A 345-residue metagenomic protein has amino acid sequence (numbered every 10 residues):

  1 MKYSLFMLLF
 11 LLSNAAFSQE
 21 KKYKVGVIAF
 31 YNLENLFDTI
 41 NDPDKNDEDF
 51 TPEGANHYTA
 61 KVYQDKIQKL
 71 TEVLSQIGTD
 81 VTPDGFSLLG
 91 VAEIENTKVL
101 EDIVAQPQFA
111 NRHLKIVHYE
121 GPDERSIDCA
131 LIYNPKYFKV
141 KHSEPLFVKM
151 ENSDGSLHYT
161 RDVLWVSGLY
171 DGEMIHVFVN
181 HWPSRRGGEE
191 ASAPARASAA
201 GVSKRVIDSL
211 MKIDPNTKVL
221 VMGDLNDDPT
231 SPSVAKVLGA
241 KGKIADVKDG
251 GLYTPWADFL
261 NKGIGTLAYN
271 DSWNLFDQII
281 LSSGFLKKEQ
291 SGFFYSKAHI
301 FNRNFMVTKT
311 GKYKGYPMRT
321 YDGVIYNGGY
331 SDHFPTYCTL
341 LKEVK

Functional and structural regions predicted by a protein language model:
M1-Y23: Bacterial Sec-dependent N-terminal signal peptides
S18-H113, V117-I127, R303, K309-G315 (+1 more regions): N-terminal, active-site-proximal structural segment of metallo-dependent hydrolase catalytic domains
Q19-E20, S209-V219, D227-K345: Metal-dependent phosphoester-hydrolase catalytic domains
V27-N35, H142-E144, M174-S184: Active-site-proximal beta-strand elements of phosphoester/diester hydrolases
E34, E95, P183, L225-D228 (+2 more regions): Catalytic metal-binding/acid-base residues of hydrolase active sites
P52-Y63, G85-V91, H118-Y119, N152-D154 (+4 more regions): Second-shell loop/turn segments in exported
I94-M174, W182: Structured beta-strand-rich core segments of catalytic domains in phosphoester-bond hydrolases
H118, L164, G168-A257: Extracytoplasmic, non-cytosolic globular domains
